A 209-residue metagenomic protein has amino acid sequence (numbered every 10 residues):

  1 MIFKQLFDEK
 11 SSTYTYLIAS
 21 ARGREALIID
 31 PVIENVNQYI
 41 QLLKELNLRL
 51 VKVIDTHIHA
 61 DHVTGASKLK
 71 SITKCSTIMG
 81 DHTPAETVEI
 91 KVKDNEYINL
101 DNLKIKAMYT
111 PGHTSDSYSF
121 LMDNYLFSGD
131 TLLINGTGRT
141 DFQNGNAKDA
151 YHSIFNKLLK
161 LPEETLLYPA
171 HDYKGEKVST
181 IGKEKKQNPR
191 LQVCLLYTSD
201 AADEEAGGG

Functional and structural regions predicted by a protein language model:
M1-R49, S119-G129, N135: Conserved beta-strand hairpin/beta-sheet module of binuclear metal-dependent hydrolase folds, prominently
L6, L27-P31, D55, N102 (+1 more regions): Small/polar loops that bind or transfer phosphate-bearing groups
S11, I33, A60, G112 (+3 more regions): Short, glycine/acidic-enriched loop or turn micro-motifs at the edges of active sites
S12, G23, I33-Y109, K186: Active-site HxH/HxHxD metal-binding segment of metal-dependent hydrolases
Y14, V36, V63, G136 (+2 more regions): Conserved protein kinase catalytic core
I18, D30, H57, T110-H113 (+3 more regions): Divalent metal-coordination and catalytic microenvironments
R24, K104, T114-L196: Metallo-beta-lactamase
Y197-G209: Single conserved hydrophobic/aromatic residue that forms the stacking wall/gate of nucleotide- or nucleobase-binding
